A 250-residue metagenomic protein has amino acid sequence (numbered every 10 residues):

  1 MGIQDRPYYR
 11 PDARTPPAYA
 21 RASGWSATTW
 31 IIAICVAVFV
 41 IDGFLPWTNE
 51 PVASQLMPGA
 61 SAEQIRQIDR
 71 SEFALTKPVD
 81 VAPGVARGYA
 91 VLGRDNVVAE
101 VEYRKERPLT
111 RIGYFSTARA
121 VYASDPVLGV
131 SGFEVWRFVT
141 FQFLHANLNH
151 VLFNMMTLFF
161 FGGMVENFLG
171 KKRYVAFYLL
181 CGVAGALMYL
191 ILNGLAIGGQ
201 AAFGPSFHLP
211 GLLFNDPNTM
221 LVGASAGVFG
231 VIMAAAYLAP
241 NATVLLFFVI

Functional and structural regions predicted by a protein language model:
G2-I250: A detector for small-residue-rich transmembrane helices and their helix-helix packing motifs
